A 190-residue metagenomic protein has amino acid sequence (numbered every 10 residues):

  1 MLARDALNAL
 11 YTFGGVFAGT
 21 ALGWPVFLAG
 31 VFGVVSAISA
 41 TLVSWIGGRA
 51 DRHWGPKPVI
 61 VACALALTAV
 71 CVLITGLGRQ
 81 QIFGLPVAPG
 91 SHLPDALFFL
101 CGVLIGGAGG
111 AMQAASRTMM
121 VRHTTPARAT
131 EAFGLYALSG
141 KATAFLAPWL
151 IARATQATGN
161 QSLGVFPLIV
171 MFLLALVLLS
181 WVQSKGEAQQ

Functional and structural regions predicted by a protein language model:
T12-A29: Short amphipathic helix-loop junctions that connect adjacent transmembrane helices in Major Facilitator Superfamily/SLC
V26-F27, P126-Y136: Loop-to-transmembrane helix entry/capping segments in MFS-fold secondary transporters and related SLC/MFSD carriers
L42-P56, I82-F83, T155: Helix-to-loop junctions at the C-terminal end of transmembrane segments in multipass secondary transporters
R52-A66: Cytoplasmic membrane-interface "Motif A"-like loop-to-helix N-cap segments of 12-TM Major Facilitator Superfamily
L65-S91: C-terminal ends and interior cores of transmembrane alpha-helices in multi-pass membrane transporters/permeases
L77, V165-Q190: Multi-pass alpha-helical transporter architecture, strongest for 12-TM Major Facilitator/SLC carriers used
G90-L93, R153-F172: A membrane-interface helix-boundary motif in multi-pass transporters
A111-T124: Intracellular juxtamembrane helix-capping segments at the cytosolic ends of symmetry-related transmembrane helices
